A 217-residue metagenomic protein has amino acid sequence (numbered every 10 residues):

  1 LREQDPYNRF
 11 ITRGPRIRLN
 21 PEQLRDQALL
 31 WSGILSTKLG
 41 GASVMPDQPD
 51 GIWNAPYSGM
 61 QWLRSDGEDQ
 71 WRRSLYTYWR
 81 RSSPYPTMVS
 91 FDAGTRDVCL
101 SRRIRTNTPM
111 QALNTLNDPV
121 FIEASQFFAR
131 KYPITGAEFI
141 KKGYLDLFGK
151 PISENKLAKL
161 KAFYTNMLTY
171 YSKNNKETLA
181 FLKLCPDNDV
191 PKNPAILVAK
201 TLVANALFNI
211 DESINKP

Functional and structural regions predicted by a protein language model:
L1-A137, V190-P217: An acidic, gly/pro-interrupted, aromatic-rich
P133-A199: C-terminal structured "cap/appendage" subdomains that terminate the fold
